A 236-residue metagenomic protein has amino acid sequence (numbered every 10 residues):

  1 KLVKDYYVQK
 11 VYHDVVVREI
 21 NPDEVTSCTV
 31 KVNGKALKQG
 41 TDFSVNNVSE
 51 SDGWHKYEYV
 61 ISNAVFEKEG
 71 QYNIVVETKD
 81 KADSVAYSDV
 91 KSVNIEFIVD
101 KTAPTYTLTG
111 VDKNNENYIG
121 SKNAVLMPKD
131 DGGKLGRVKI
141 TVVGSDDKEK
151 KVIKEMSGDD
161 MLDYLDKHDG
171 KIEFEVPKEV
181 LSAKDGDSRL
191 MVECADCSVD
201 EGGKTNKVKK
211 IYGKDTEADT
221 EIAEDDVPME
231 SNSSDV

Functional and structural regions predicted by a protein language model:
K1, K91-T109, D200, N206-V236: Flexible, low-complexity linkers/stalks enriched in Thr/Pro that connect modular domains
L2-V11, K113-S121, P228-V236: Short, solvent-exposed loop/linker segments at the N-terminal edge of repeated beta-sheet extracellular domains
H13-E19, A124-D130, V236: Aromatic/hydrophobic beta-strand junction motif of beta-rich domains
V17-V30, K129-E149: Solvent-exposed loop/turn segments flanking beta-strands in beta-repeat/beta-sandwich domains
A36-S51, K150-K167: Solvent-exposed serine/threonine-rich low-complexity stretches and specific carbohydrate-binding patches
S49-I61, M161-P177: Aromatic sugar-binding surface patches on proteins that engage polysaccharides or sugar-phosphate polymers
K68-I74, K184-V192: Exposed beta-strand face motif in extracellular beta-rich ectodomains
K79-Y87, A195-K204, V208: Short, solvent-exposed loop/turn segments at the edges of extracellular beta-sandwich modules
